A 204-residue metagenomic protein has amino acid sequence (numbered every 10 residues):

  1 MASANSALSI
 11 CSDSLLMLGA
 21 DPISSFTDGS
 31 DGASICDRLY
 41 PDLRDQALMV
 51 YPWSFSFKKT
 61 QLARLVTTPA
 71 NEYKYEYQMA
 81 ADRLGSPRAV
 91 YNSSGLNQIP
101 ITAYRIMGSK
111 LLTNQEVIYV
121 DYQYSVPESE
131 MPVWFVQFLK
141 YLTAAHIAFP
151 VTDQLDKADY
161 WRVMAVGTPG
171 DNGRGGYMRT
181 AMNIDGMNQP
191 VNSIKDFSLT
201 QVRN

Functional and structural regions predicted by a protein language model:
M1-R38, F197-N204: Short, extreme N-terminal leader segments that mark the start of a protein/domain
A2-N5, S9-I10, G95-N204: Internal mixed-charge
D13, M17, R38-M49, N172-T180: Alpha-helical scaffold segments in carbohydrate-active enzymes
L16, D21-S24, Y51-F55, S129 (+1 more regions): Flexible, active-site-adjacent loop/turn segments at secondary-structure boundaries
F26-D28, Y91-G95, E116: N-terminal start-of-chain detector that recognizes signal peptides and the immediate post-cleavage beginning
T27-D28, G32, F57, Q61 (+1 more regions): Short, glycine/acidic-rich hinge or "gate" loops at secondary-structure transitions that mediate conformational
G29-A47, W161-G170: Amphipathic alpha-helical segments that form the core helices of the histone-fold
S34-G108, V133-V151: Divalent metal-cofactor coordination and adjacent catalytic microenvironments
